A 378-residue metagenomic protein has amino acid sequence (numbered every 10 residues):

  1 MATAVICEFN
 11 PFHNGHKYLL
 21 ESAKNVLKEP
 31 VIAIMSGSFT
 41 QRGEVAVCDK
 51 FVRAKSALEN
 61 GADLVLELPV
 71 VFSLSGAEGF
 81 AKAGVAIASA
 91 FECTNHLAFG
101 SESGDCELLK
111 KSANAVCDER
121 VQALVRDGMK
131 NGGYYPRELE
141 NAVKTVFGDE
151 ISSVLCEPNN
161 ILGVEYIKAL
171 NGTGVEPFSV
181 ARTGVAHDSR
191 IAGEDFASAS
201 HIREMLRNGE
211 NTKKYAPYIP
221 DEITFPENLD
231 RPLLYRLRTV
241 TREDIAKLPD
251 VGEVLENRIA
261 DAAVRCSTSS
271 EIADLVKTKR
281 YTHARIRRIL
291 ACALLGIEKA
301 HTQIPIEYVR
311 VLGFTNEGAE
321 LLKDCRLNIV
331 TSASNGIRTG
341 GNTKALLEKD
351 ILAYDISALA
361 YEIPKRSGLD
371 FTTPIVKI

Functional and structural regions predicted by a protein language model:
M1-R53: N-terminal catalytic cores of NTP/NDP-binding nucleotidyl/phosphoryl-transfer enzymes
A4-I6, I34-M35, L66-L68, F178-V180: Short beta-strands and strand-loop turn motifs
C7, T40-Q41, A57, V71-F72 (+1 more regions): Short, contiguous strand/loop micro-motifs
N25, E59, A90-F91: Alpha-helix termination/capping residues and helix-transition junctions
L27, N60-G61, T173: Short, structured coil segments at secondary-structure junctions
K55-P69: A glycine-rich helix N-cap at a beta->alpha junction
L68-I378: Active-site cores that bind ATP or allylic diphosphates and position pyrophosphate for catalysis
